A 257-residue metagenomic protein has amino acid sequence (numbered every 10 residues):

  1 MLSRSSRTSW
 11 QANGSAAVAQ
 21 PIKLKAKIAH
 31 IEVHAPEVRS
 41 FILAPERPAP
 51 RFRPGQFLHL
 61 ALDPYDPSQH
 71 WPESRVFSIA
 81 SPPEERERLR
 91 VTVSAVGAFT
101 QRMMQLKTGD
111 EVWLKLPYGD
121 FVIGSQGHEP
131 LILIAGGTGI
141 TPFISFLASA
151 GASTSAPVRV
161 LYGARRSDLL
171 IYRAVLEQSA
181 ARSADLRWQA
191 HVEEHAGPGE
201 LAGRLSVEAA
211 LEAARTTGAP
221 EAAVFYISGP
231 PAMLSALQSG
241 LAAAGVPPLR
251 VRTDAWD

Functional and structural regions predicted by a protein language model:
S3-N13, A19-L24, P157-D257: Reductase modules of NAD(P)H-dependent flavoproteins
W10-D110, A164-R166, H191-H195: Ferredoxin-reductase
G55, G139, P230: Short, conserved phosphate/pyrophosphate- and ester-handling motifs at nucleotide-, phospho-/glycolipid
D63-P67, L116-F121: Short, charged beta-turn/beta-strand-edge "cap" motif at the junction between a beta-strand and an adjacent loop
S125-E129, A219-E221: Short helix-loop-beta connector
H128, S149-V158: Conserved S-adenosyl-L-methionine
L131-I134, F225-Y226: Conserved beta-strand elements of the Class I
I140-G151: Histidine-anchored nucleotide/phosphate-binding helix
